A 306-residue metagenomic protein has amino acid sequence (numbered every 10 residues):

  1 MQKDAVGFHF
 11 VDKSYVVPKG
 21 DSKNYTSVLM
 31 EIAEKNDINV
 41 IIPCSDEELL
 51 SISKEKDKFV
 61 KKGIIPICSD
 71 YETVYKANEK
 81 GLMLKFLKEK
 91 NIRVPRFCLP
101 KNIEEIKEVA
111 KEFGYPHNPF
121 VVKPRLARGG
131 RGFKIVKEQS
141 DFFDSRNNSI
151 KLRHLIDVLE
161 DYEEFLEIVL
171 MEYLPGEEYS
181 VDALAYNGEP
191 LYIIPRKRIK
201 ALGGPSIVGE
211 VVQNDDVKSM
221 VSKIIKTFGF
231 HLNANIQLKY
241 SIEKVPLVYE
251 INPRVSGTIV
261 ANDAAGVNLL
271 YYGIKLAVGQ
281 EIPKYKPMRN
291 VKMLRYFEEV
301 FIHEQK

Functional and structural regions predicted by a protein language model:
M1-C68, K107: ATP-binding N-terminal substructure of ATP-dependent carboxylate-amine bond-forming enzymes
Y15, L202-G203, Q213-K306: ATP-dependent carboxylate activation and anion-phosphoryl transfer catalytic cores that bind Mg-ATP to form
V16, V40-P43, P95-C98, V169-M171: Short catalytic-loop micro-motif centered on adjacent basic/acidic residues
V74-I168: Active-site nucleotide/adenylate-binding loops and adjacent lid/helix of ATP-dependent enzymes
R146-S206, E210-F228, K239-L247: Phosphate-binding site of ATP-dependent enzymes
